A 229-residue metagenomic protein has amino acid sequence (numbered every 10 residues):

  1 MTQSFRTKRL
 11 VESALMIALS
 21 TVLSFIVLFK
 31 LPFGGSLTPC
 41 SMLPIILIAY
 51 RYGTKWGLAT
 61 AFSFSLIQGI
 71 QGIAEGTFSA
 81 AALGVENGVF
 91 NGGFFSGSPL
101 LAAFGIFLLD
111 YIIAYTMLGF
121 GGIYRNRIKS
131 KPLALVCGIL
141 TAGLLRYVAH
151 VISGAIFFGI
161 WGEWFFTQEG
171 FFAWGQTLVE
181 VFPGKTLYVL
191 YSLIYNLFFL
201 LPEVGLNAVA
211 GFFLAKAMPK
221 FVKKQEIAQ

Functional and structural regions predicted by a protein language model:
M1-Q229: Loop-helix junctions at membrane interfaces
